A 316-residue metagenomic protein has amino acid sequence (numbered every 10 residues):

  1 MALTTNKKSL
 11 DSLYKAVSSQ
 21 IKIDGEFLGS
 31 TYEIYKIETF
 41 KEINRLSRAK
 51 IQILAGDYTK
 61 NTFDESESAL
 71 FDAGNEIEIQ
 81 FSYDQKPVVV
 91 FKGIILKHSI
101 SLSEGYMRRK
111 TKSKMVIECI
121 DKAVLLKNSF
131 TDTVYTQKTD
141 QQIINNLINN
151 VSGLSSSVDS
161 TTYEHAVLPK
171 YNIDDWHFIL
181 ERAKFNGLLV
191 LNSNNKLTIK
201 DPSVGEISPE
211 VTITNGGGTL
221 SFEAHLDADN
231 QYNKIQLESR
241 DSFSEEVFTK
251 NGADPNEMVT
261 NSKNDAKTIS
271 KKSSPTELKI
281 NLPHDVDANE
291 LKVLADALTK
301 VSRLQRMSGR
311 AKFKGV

Functional and structural regions predicted by a protein language model:
M1-S129: Assembly/oligomerization scaffold segments
A2, K114-A123, S160-D229: Short beta-strand-centered interaction patches in the first periplasmic/extracellular domains of large envelope
N44-S66, S221-V316: An acidic/polar, Gly/Ser/Thr-rich interaction patch typically located in mid-to-C-terminal regions of proteins
S47-A49, N75, M115, N186-L188 (+3 more regions): Structural beta-strand/beta-sheet cores of well-ordered domains, especially the beta-sheet scaffolds that support
Y58-T59, S101-G105, L125-L126, L188-L189 (+3 more regions): Short beta-strands and strand-coil junctions in structured, solvent-facing domains, enriched
D64, L125-N146, S157-E181, F185 (+1 more regions): Short acidic/polar beta-strand-loop edge motifs in secreted extracellular and Gram-negative envelope-associated
S82-K86, N150, V316: Short, charged beta-turn/beta-strand-edge "cap" motif at the junction between a beta-strand and an adjacent loop
I120-K122, Q137-S157, D287-V293: Glycine-rich, acidic and aromatic/proline-enriched surface loops and short helix-turn segments that act as binding
